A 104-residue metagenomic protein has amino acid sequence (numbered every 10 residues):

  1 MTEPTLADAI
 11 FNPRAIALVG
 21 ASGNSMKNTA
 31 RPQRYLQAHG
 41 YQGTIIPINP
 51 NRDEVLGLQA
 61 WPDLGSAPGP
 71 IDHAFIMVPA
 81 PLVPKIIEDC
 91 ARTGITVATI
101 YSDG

Functional and structural regions predicted by a protein language model:
M1-G104: Catalytic-core regions of core metabolic enzymes, especially those transforming organic acids/acyl-group intermediates
